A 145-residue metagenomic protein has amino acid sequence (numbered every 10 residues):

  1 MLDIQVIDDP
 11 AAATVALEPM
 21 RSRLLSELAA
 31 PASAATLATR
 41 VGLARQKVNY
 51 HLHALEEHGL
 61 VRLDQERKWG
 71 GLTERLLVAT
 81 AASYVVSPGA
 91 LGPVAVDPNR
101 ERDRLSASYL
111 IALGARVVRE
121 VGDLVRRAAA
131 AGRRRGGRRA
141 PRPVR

Functional and structural regions predicted by a protein language model:
M1-S22: Short alpha-helical segments that sit at the start of domains
A11-E18, S33, D64-A90: Short, cationic-aromatic polyanion-contact patches
A29-T36: Short capping segments at the starts of secondary-structure elements
T36-G42, L55: A short acidic, leucine-rich amphipathic alpha-helix
A44-K47: Helix-turn-helix DNA-binding motif, specifically the short coil turn and the N-cap/start of the second
H51: Residues within the DNA-recognition helix of helix-turn-helix
G59: Glycine-centered, phosphate/nucleic-acid-interacting loop/turn motifs that mediate DNA/RNA or nucleotide
A79-R139: Amphipathic alpha-helical dimerization/coiled-coil segments that flank or bridge DNA-binding/regulatory modules
